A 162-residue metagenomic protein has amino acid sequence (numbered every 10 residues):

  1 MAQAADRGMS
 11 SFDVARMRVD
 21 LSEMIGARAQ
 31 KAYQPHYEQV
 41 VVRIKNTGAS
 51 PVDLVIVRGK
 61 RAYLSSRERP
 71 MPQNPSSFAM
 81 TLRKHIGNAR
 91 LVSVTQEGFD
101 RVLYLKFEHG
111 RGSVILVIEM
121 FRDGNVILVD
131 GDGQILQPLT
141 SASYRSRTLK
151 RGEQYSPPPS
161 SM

Functional and structural regions predicted by a protein language model:
M1-R7, S11-F12, S22, T47-M162: Phosphate/anion-contacting hairpin/loop surfaces
G8-G48: N-terminal basic/disordered segments at the start of proteins
